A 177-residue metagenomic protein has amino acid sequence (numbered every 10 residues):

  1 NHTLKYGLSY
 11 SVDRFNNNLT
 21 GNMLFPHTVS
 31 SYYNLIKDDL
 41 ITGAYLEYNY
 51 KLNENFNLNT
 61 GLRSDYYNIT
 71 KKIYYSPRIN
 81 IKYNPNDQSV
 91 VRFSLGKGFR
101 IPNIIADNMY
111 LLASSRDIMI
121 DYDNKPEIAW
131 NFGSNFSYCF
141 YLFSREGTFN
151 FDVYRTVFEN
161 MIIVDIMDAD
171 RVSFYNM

Functional and structural regions predicted by a protein language model:
N1, N49-Y50, S64, I81-N84 (+4 more regions): Residue-level signature of outer-membrane beta-barrel architecture
N1-K71, G147-V153: Face-selective signature of the C-terminal outer-membrane beta-barrel domain
S11-N17, D65-I69, G96-P102, C139-Y141 (+1 more regions): Structural signature of outer-membrane beta-barrel domains
N17-F25, T70-S76, I104-L111, D117 (+2 more regions): Outer-membrane beta-barrel translocator domains and adjoining extracellular loop/strand segments of Gram-negative
F25-Y32, N59-S64, A113-D121, A169-M177: Extracytoplasmic loops and strand-loop junctions of Gram-negative outer membrane beta-barrel proteins
L35-I41, T70-Y74, S115, K125-A129 (+1 more regions): Transmembrane beta-barrel outer-membrane domains
L40-L46, L62, Y75-I81, I120 (+1 more regions): Hydrophobic, lipid-facing positions within transmembrane beta-strands of outer-membrane proteins
N84, R92, K125-M177: Membrane-embedded beta-barrel scaffold of Gram-negative outer-membrane proteins
